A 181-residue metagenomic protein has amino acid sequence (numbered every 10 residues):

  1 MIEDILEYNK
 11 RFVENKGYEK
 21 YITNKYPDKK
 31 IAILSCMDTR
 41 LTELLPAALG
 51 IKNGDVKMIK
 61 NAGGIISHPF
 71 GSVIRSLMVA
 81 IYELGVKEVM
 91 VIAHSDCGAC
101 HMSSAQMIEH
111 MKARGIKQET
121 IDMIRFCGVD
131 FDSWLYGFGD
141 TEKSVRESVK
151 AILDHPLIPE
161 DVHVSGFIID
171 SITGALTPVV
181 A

Functional and structural regions predicted by a protein language model:
M1-K29, G64-G71, I81-L84, A99-A181: Divalent-metal-activated hydrolytic enzyme cores
N9, I33, I59, V91 (+1 more regions): Divalent metal-coordination and catalytic microenvironments
N15, E19-I74: Conserved beta-strand-loop surface patch within small alpha/beta domains used for substrate/adaptor or ligand engagement
L34-C36, I92, F167: Short hydrophobic segments within beta-strands
L41, G98-A99: Short glycine-rich, flexible loops that bind phosphorylated cofactors or substrates
G54, V86-K87: Short glycine-/polar-rich loops that comprise or flank the Walker A/P-loop and associated switch/sensor motifs
V89-D96: Histidine-centered catalytic micro-motifs
